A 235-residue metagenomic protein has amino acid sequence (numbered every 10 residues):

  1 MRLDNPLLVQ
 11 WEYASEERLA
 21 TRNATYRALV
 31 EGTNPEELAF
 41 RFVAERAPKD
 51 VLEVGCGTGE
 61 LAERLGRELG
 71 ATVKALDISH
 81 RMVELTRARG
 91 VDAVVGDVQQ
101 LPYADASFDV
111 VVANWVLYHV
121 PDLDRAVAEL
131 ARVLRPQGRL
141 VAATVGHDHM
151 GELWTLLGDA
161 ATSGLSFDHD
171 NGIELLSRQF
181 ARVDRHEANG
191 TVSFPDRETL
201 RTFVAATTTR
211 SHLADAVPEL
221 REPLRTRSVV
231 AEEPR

Functional and structural regions predicted by a protein language model:
M1-A47, E60-L61: Conserved class I S-adenosyl-L-methionine
P48-D50, A106: Nucleotide donor/acceptor-binding cores
D50-V54, T58-Q100: Class I SAM-dependent methyltransferase SAM/SAH-binding core
V112: A conserved beta-strand element that flanks and buttresses the S-adenosyl-L-methionine
W115-V116: Short catalytic micro-motifs in class I SAM-dependent methyltransferases
D124-P136: A short glycine-rich, Lys/Arg-flanked "PGG" loop and its adjoining helix->strand segment in the class I
R139-F167: Conserved class I S-adenosyl-L-methionine
S163, F167, E174-R235: Conserved Class I S-adenosyl-L-methionine
